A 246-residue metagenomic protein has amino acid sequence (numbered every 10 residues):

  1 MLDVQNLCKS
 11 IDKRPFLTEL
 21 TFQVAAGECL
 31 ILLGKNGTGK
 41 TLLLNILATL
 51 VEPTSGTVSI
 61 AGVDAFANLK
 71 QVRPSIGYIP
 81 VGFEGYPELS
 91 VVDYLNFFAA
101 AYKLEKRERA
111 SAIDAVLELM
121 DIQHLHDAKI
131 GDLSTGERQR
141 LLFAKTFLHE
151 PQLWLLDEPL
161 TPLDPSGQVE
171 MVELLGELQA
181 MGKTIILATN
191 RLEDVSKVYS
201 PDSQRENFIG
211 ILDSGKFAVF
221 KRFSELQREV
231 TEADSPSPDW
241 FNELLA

Functional and structural regions predicted by a protein language model:
L33-K35: The feature captures the beta-strand-to-loop junction immediately N-terminal to the Walker
A48: Helix-to-loop junction immediately C-terminal to a conserved catalytic motif
G56-A67, Q71-V72: Conserved ABC transporter NBD signature motif
N96, A100, R107-L125: Conserved ABC ATPase "signature" region
K129-L133: Conserved ABC ATPase signature
F143: Hydrophobic anchor residue at the start of the ABC signature
W154-E158: Catalytic Walker B motif of ABC-type/P-loop ATPase nucleotide-binding domains
